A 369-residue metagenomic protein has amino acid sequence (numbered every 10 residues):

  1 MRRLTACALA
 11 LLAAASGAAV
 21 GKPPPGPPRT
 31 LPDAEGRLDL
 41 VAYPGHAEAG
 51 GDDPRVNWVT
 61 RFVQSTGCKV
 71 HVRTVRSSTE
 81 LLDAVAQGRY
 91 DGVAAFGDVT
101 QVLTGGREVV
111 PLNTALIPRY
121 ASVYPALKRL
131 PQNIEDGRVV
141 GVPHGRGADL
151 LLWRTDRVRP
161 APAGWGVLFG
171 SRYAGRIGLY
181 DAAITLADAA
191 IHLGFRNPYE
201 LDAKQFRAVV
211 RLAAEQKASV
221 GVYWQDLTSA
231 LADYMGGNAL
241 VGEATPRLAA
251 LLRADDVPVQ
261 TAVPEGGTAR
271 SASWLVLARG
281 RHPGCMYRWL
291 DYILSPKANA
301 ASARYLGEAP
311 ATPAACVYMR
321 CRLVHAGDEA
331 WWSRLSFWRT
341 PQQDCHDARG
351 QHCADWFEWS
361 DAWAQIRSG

Functional and structural regions predicted by a protein language model:
M1-R37: Short, low-complexity disordered leader/linker segments with a strong preference for bacterial N-terminal type II
P23-V102: Early extracytoplasmic/lumenal segment of secretory-pathway proteins
D39, Y43-P54, A94-N238: Extracytoplasmic ligand-binding site segments that recognize negatively charged/polar headgroups
G50, G175-T185, Y292-M319: Periplasmic-binding protein-like
V99-T104, M235, L240-P258: A ligand-binding cleft/hinge motif common to bilobed small-molecule-binding domains
P118-S122, G147, F206-Q216, W224 (+3 more regions): Periplasmic-binding protein-like
L150-R157, H192-L193, R270-M286, I293 (+1 more regions): A bilobed periplasmic-binding-protein/Venus flytrap-type ligand-binding module shared by bacterial periplasmic
A300-G369: C-terminal capping/gating helix-and-loop segments adjacent to ligand/active sites or protein-protein/ligand interfaces
